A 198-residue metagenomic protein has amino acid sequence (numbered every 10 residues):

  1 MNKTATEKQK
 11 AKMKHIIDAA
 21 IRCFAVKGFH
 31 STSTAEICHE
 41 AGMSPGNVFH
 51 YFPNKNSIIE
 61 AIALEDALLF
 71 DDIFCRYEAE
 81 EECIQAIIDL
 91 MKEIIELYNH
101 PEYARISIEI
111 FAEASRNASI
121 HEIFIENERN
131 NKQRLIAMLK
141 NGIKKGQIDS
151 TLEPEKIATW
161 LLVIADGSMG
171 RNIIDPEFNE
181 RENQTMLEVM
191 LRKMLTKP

Functional and structural regions predicted by a protein language model:
M1-A11: N-terminal intrinsically disordered/low-complexity leader segments
H15, A19, C23-S57, A61: Helix-turn-helix
V26-K27, E80, K145: Short coil/turn segments at alpha/beta junctions that flank glycine-rich nucleotide-binding fingerprints
P53-S57, A61, E78, E82 (+5 more regions): Residues in soluble alpha-helical coiled-coils and helical-bundle/repeat scaffolds
A61, C75-A104, P154-L161, Q184: Hydrophobic alpha-helical connector segments
L64-L69: Short, basic, alpha-helical segments at the C-terminal edge of helix-turn-helix-like DNA-binding modules
A86, Y98-E122: Amphipathic alpha-helical segments used for helix-helix packing
H121-I125, R129, I143-L191: Hydrophobic/aromatic-rich alpha-helical bundle segments in the mid-to-C-terminal region
